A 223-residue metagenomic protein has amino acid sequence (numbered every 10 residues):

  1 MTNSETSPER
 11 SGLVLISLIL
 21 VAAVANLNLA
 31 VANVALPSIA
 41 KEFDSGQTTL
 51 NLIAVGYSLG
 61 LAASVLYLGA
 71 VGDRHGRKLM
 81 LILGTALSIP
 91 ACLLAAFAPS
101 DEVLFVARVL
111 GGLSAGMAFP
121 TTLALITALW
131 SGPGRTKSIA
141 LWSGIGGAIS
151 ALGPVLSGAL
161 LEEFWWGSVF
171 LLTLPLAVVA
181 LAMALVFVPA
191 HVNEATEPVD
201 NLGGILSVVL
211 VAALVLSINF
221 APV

Functional and structural regions predicted by a protein language model:
M1-L27, K41: Cytosolic juxtamembrane N-terminal segment immediately preceding the first transmembrane helix of multi-pass
G12-I19, V31, A35, D101-V109 (+1 more regions): The feature captures the transmembrane alpha-helix scaffold of multi-pass secondary transporters
I19, A23, V55, L59 (+6 more regions): Residue-level signature of the transmembrane alpha-helical core of multi-pass small-molecule transporters
A23, A32-G46, V71, I126: Membrane-interface helix caps of multi-pass secondary transporters
N26, N33, S58, A62-G69 (+1 more regions): Conserved kink/hinge residues within transmembrane alpha-helices of Major Facilitator Superfamily
A35-V65, D101-F105: Extracellular/periplasmic helix-loop-helix junction of adjacent transmembrane segments in MFS-like secondary
Y67-G203, F220: Helix-loop-helix hairpins in multi-pass membrane proteins, especially solute transporters
V192-N193, V208-V223: Phenylalanine-glycine-rich, low-complexity intrinsically disordered regions, typified by the FG/GLFG repeat domains
